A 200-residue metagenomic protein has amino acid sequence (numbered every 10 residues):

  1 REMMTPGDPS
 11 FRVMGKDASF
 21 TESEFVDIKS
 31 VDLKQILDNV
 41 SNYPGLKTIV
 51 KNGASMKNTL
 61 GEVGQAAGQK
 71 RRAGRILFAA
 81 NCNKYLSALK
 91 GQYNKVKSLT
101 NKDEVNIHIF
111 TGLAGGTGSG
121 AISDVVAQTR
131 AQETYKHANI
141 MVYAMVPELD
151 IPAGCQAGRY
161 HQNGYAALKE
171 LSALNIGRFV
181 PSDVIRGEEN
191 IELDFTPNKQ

Functional and structural regions predicted by a protein language model:
R1-F110, G120-Q200: Segments that form or flank anion-binding pockets
